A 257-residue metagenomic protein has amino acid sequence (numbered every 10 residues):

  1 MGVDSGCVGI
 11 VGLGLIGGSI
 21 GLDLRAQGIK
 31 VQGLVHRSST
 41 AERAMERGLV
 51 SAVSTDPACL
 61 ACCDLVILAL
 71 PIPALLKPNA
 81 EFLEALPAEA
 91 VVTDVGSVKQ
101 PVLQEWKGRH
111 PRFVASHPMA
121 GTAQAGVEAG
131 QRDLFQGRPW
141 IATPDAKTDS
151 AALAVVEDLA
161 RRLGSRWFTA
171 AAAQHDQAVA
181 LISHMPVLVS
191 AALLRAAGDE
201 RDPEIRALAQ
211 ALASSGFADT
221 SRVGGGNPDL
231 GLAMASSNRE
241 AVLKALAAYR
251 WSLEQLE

Functional and structural regions predicted by a protein language model:
M1-P57, A61, L65: NAD(P)+-binding Rossmann beta1-loop-alpha1 motif at the extreme N-terminus of oxidoreductases
D4-C7, E89, G137: Phosphate-coordination loops involved in phosphoryl transfer and adenosine-cofactor binding
R47-L49, R109, Q136, L163: Short, structured coil segments at secondary-structure junctions
P57-L86, A90-T93: Rossmann-like NAD(P)-binding element
A69-P71, G96, P144, A192: Glycine-rich, N-terminal phosphate-binding loop of Rossmann-like dinucleotide-binding domains
P78-E128: Rossmann-like NAD(P)(H) cofactor-binding subdomain of soluble oxidoreductases
L134-V223: Internal alpha-helical scaffold of NAD(P)-dependent oxidoreductase catalytic cores
I205-E257: Interdomain hinge/lid region at the active-site interface of Rossmann-like NAD(P)-dependent oxidoreductases
